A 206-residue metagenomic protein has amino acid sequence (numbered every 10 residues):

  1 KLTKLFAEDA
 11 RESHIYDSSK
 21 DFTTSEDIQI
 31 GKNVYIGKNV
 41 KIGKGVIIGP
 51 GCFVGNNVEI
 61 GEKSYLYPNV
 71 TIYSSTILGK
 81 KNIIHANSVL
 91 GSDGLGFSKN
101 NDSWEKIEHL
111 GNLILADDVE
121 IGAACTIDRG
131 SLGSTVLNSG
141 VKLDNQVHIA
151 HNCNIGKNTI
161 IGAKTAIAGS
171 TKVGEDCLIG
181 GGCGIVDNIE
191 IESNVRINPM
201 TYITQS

Functional and structural regions predicted by a protein language model:
K1-E8: Phosphate-bearing ligand-interacting subdomains that bind or position ATP/ADP/UDP/GDP/NAD(P) or nucleotide-linked
E8-H14: Active-site phosphate-binding and catalytic loops of NTP-dependent enzymes
S19-S206: Structural signal for interior beta-strand "rungs" in well-ordered beta-sheet cores of soluble enzyme domains
